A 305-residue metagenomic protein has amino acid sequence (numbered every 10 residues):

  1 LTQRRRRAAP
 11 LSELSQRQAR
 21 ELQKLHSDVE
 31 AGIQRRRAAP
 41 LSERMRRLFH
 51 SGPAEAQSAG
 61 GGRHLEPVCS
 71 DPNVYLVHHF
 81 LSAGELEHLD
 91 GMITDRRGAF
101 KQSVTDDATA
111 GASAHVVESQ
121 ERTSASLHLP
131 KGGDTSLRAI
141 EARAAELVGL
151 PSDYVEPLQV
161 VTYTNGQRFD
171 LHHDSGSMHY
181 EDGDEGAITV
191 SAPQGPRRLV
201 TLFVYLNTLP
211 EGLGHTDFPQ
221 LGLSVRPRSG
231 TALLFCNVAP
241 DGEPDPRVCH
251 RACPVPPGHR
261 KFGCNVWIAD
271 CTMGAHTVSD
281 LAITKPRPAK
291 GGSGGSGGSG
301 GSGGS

Functional and structural regions predicted by a protein language model:
L1-S305: Fe(II)/2-oxoglutarate oxygenase catalytic core
